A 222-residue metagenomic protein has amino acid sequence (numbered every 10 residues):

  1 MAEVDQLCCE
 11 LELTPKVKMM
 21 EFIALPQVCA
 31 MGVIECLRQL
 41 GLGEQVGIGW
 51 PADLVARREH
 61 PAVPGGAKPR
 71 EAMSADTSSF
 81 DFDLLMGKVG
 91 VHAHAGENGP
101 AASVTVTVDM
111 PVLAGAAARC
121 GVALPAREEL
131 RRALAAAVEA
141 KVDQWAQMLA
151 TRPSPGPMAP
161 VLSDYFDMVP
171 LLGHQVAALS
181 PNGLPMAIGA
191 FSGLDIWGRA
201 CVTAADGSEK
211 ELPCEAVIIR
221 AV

Functional and structural regions predicted by a protein language model:
M1-K16: Primarily the active-site beta-strand->alpha-helix module of PP2C/PPM metal-dependent phosphatases, and frequently
M1-V4, D53, R70: Generic structural signal marking isolated hydrophobic packing positions within regular secondary structure
L13-Q45, R57-V222: Long, positively charged amphipathic alpha-helical accessory segments at protein N-termini or as interdomain linkers
W50-R58: Beta-rich nucleic-acid/ligand-interaction surfaces
